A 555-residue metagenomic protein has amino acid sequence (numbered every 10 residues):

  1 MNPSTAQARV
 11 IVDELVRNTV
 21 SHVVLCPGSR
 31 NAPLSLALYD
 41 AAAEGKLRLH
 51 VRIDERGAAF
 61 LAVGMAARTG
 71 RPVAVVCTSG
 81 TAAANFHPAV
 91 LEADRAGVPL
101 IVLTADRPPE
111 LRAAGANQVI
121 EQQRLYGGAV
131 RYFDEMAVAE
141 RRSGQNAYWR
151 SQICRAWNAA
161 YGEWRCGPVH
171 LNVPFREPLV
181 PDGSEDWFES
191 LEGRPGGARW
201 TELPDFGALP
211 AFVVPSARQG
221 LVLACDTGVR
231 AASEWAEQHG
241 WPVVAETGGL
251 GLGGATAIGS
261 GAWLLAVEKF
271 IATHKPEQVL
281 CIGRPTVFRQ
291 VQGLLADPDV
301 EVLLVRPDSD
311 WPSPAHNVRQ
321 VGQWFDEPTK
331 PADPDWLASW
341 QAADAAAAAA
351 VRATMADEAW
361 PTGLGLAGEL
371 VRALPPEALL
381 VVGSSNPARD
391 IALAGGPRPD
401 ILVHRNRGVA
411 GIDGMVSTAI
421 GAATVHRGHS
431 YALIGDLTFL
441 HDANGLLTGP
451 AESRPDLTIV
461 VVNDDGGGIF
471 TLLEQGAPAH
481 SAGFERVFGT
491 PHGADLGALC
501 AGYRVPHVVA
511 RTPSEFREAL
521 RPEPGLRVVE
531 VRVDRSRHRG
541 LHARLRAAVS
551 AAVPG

Functional and structural regions predicted by a protein language model:
A8-I11, S29-L34, L38, Q341-R427: Active-site diphosphate/adenylate-binding microenvironment
S21-L25, K46-H50, R68-R107, K275-G283 (+2 more regions): A short, small-residue-rich loop immediately preceding and capping a beta-strand
H22, R68-C77, A83, E92-V98 (+3 more regions): Structural signature of the thiamine diphosphate
L25-S29, L49-F60, V75-T81, G383-S384 (+1 more regions): Active-site nucleophile and cofactor-binding loops and adjacent substrate-binding regions of central metabolic enzymes
N85, L209-V214, L221-P314, G396-G428 (+3 more regions): Glycine-rich, anion-gripping cofactor-binding loops and their flanking helix/strand elements in enzyme active sites
P99, L103, E110-G127, D390 (+1 more regions): Thiamine diphosphate
T104-A156, A245-A348, G449, E474 (+1 more regions): Glycine-rich, acidic loop regions that bind phosphate or pyrophosphate groups
Q292-N386, D495, R511-E518, P522-G555: Phosphate/pyrophosphate-binding active-site segments
